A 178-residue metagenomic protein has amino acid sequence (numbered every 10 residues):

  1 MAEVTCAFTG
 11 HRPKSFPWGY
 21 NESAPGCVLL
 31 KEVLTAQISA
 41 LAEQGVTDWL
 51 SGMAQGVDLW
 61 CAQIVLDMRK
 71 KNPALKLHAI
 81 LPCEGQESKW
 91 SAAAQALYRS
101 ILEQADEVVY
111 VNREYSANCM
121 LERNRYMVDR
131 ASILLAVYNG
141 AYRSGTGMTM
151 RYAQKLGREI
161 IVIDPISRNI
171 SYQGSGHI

Functional and structural regions predicted by a protein language model:
M1-G174: Acidic/glycine-enriched connector segments
H177-I178: N-terminal targeting and processing segments of secreted/endomembrane and organelle-targeted proteins
